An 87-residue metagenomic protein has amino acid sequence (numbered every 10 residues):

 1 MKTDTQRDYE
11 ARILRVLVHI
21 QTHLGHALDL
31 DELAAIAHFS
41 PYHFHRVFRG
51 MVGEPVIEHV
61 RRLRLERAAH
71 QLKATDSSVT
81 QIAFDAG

Functional and structural regions predicted by a protein language model:
M1-D4, A27-V60, D85-G87: Basic/polar phosphate-binding segments, predominantly the helix-turn-helix DNA-binding elements of transcriptional
K2-L28, H59-S77: A short, Lys/Arg-enriched amphipathic alpha-helix from helix-turn-helix/homeodomain DNA-binding modules
V16, A34-A37, A68, A83: Small-residue (primarily alanine) positions within well-ordered alpha-helices, especially packing/interaction faces
